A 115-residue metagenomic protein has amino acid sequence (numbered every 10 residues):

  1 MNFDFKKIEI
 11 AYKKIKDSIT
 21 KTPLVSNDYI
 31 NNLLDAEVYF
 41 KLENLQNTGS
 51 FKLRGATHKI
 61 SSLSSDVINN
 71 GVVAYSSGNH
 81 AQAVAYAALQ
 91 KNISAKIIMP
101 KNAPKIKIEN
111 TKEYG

Functional and structural regions predicted by a protein language model:
M1-G115: PLP-dependent amino-acid enzyme catalytic core
